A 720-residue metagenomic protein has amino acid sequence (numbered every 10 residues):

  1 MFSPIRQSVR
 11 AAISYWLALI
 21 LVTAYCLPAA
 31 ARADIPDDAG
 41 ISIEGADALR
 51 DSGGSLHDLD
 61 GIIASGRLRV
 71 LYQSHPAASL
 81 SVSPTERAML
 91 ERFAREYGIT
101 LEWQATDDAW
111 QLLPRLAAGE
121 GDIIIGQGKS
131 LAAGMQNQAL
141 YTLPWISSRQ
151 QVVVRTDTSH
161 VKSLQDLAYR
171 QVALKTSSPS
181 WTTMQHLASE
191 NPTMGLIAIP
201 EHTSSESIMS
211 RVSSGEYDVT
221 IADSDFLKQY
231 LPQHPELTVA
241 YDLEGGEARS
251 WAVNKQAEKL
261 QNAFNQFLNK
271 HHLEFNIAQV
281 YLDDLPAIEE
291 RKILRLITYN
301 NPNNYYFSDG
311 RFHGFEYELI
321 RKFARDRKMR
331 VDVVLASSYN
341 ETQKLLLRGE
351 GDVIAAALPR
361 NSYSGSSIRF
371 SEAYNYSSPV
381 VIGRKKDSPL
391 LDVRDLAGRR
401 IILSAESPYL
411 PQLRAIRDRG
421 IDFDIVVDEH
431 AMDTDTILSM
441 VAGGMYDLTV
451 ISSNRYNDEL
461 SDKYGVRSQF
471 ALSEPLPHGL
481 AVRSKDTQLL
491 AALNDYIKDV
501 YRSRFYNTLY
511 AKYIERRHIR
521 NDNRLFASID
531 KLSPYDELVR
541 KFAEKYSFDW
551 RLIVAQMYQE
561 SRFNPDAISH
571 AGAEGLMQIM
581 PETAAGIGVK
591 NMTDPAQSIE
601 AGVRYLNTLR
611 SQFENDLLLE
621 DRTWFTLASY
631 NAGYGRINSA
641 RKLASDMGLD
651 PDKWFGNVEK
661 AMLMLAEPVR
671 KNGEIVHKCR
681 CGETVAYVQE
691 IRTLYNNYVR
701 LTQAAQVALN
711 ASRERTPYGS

Functional and structural regions predicted by a protein language model:
G40-D51, P179-P200, L268-I293, P408-D424 (+4 more regions): Ligand-binding clefts/hinges and TM-proximal coupling segments of bilobed small-molecule sensing domains
G40-S52, L56, D60-G61, R67 (+17 more regions): Acidic, polar ligand-binding/catalytic clefts
R69-R95, G128-S130, R149-S204, D225 (+6 more regions): Bilobed "Venus flytrap"/periplasmic-binding protein-like clamshell domains and structurally analogous long
E102-P114, L196-S210, D332-K344, D424-S439 (+1 more regions): Short helix-initiation/N-cap motifs at beta->coil->alpha
Q171, R400, A405, D566-K590 (+3 more regions): Substrate-binding/active-site groove segments that recognize and process beta-1,4-linked N-acetyl-hexosamine
A287-E289, E515-F563, A596-I599, F613-L617 (+1 more regions): Export/targeting segments at the very N-terminus of extracytoplasmic proteins
F548-N564, I579, I599-V603, T626-A632 (+1 more regions): Short, functionally critical alpha-helical segments immediately adjacent to catalytic or ligand/cofactor-binding
T626-N697: Catalytic and substrate-binding regions of cell-wall glycan-acting enzymes that process beta-1,4-linked
